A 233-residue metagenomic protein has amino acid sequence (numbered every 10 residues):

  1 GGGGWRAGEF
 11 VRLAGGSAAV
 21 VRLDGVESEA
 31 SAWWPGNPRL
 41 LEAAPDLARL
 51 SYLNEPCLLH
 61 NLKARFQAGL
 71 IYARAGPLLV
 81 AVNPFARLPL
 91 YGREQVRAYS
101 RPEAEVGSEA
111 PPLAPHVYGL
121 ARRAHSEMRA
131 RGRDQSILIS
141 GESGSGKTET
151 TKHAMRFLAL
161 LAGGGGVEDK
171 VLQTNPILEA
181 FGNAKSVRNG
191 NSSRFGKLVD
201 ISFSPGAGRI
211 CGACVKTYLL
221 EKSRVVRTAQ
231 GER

Functional and structural regions predicted by a protein language model:
G1-S140, S145-L220, R224: N-terminal entry segment of cytoskeletal motor ATPase domains
R227-R233: Short, intrinsically disordered, charge-balanced linker/junction segments flanking boundaries in proteins
